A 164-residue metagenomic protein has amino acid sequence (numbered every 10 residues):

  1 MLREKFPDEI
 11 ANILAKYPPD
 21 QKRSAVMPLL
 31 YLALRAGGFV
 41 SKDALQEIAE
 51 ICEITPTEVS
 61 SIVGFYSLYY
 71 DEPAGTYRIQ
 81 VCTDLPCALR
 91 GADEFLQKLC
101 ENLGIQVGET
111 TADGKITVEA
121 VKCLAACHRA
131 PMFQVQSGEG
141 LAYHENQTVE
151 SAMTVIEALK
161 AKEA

Functional and structural regions predicted by a protein language model:
M1-A164: Signature of N-terminal electron-transfer/Fe-S-associated modules in redox systems
